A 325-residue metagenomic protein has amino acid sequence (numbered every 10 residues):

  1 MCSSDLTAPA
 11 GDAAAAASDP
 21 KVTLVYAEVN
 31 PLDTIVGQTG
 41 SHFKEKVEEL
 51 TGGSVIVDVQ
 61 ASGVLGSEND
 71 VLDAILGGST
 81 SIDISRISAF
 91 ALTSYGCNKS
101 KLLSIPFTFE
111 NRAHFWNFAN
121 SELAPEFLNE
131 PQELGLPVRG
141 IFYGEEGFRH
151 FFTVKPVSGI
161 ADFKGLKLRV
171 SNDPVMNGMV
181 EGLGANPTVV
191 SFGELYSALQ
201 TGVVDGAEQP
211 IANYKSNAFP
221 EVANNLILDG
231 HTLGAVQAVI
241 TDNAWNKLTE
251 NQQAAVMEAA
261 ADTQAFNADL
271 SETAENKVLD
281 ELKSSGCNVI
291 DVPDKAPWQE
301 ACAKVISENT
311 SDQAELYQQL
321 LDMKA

Functional and structural regions predicted by a protein language model:
M1-S3: Short, small-residue-biased leader/transition segments that mark boundaries at the very start of proteins
A10-A113, E133, V138-A325: N-terminal secretory/targeting leader peptides
E110-L128: A gly/proline- and charged-residue-enriched helix-loop-helix capping module
